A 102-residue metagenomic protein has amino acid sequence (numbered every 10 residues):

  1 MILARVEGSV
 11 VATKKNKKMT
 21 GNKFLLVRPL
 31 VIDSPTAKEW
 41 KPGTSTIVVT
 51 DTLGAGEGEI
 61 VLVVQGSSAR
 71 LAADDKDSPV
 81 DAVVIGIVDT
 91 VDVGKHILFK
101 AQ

Functional and structural regions predicted by a protein language model:
S9, L30, G66-S67: Short, surface-exposed secondary-structure boundary micro-motifs
M19-V27: Short aromatic-glycine-enriched beta-strand elements
E39-I47: Short, structured beta-strand/loop micro-motifs enriched in basic residues and often containing a Trp
L62, S68-Q102: C-terminal structural segments of small proteins and small subunits
